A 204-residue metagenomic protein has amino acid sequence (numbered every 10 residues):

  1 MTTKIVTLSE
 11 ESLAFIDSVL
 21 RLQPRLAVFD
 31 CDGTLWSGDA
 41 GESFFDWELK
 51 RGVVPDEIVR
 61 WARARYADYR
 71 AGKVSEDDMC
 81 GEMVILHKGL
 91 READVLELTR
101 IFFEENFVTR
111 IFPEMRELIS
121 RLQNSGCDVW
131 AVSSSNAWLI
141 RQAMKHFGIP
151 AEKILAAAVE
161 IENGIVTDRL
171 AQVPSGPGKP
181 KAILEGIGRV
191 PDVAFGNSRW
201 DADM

Functional and structural regions predicted by a protein language model:
T2-L26, E92-W130, S134-M204: C-terminal cap/substrate-recognition subdomain and adjoining C-terminal extension of metal-dependent phosphatase-like
R25-G41: Asp-based phosphoryl-transfer active-site loop
D30, E82, I154: Residue-level signal for pocket-adjacent positions within structured domains
A40-G41, F45-R121: A metal-dependent, Asp-based hydrolase signature
